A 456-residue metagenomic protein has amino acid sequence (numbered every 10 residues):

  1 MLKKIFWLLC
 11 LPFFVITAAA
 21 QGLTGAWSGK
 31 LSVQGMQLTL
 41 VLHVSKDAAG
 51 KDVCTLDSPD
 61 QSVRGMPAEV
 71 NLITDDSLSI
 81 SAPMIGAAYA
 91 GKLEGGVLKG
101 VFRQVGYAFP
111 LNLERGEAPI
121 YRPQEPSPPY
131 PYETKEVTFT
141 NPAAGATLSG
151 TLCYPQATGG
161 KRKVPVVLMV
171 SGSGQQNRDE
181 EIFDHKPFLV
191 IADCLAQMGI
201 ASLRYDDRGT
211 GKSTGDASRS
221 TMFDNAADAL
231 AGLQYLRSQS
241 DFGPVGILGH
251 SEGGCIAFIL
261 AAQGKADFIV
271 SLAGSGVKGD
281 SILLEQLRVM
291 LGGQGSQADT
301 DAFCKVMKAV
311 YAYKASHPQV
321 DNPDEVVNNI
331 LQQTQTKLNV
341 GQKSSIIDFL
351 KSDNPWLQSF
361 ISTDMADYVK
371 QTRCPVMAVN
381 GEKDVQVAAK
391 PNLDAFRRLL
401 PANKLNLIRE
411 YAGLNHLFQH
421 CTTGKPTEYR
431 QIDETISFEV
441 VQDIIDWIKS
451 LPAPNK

Functional and structural regions predicted by a protein language model:
Q21-E94, K99-Y107, Q124, F188: Central antiparallel beta-sheet cores of small beta-barrel/beta-sandwich binding domains
A118-R162: N-terminal cap/lid segment of alpha/beta-hydrolase-fold proteins
K161-S173: Short beta-strand element of the alpha/beta-hydrolase
E181-S202: Short amphipathic alpha-helix adjacent to the substrate-entry channel of hydrolases
S218-Q239: Alpha/beta-hydrolase active-site loop
L272-Q371: Accessory cap/linker subdomain of secreted extracellular hydrolases
T372, A378-N380: Short beta-strand/loop motif that positions the catalytic acidic residue of the alpha/beta-hydrolase fold
V385-P391: Conserved alpha/beta-hydrolase "acid-adjacent" motif
